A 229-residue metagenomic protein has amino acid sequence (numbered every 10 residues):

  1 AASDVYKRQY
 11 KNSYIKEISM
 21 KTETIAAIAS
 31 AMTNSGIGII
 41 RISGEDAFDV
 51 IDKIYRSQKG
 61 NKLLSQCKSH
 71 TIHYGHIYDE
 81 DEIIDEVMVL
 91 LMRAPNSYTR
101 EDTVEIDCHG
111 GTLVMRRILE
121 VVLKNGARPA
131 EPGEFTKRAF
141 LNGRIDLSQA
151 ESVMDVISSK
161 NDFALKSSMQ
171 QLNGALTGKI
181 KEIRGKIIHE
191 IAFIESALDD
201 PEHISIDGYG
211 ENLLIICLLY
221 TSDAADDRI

Functional and structural regions predicted by a protein language model:
A1-D4, I39, E105, F193 (+1 more regions): Generic detector of isolated residues embedded in canonical secondary-structure elements
A1-Q9, Y220-I229: Single conserved hydrophobic/aromatic residue that forms the stacking wall/gate of nucleotide- or nucleobase-binding
A2, I15, T103-E105, A224-A225: Intrinsically disordered, low-complexity regulatory regions of eukaryotic regulatory proteins
Y6, H70-H76, H109, H189 (+2 more regions): Histidine (H) residue identity feature
K7-S19: Short, Lys/Arg-enriched N-terminal segments with co-localized hydrophobic residues within the first ~10-30 amino acids
K16-K166, Q170, G174: A glycine-rich (often HGG/GG-containing) alpha/beta subdomain
K21-I28, M32, L165-S222: C-terminal-of-GTPase-core extension/linker across diverse P-loop GTPases
